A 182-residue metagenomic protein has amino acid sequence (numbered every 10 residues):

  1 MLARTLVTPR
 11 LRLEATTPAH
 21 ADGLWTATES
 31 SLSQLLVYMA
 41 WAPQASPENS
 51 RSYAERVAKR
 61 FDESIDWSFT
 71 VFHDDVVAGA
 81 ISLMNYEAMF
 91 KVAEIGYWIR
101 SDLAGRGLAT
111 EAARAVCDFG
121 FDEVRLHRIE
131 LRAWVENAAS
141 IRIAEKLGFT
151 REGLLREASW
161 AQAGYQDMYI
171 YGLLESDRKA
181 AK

Functional and structural regions predicted by a protein language model:
M1-G23, A27-Q34, S68-K182: Acyl-donor (CoA/ACP) binding surface of acyl/acetyltransferases
S33-E55: Conserved GNAT-fold acetyl-CoA-binding loop/helix
Y38, A42, S64-S68, H127: Short, polar/charged, Gly/Pro-enriched helix-capping and turn/loop motifs at alpha-helix termini and inter-helix linkers
A45-P47, F61, R178-K179: A short hydrophobic/aromatic micro-motif that marks alpha-helical segments and, especially, helix-coil
E55-T70: A short helix-loop-beta-strand connector motif used in the catalytic cores of GNAT acetyltransferases and, in some
